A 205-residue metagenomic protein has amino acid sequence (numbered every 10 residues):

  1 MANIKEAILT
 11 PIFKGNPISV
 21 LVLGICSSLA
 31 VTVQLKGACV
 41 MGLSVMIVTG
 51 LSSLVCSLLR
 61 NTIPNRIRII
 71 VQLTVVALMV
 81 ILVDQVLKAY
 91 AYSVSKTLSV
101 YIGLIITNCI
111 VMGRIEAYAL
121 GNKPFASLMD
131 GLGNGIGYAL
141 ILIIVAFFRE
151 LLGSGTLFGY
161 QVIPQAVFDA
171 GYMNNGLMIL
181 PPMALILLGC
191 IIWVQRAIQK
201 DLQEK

Functional and structural regions predicted by a protein language model:
E6, L128-K205: C-terminal transmembrane helix-loop-helix hairpin of multi-pass membrane proteins
I8-I18: N-terminal membrane topogenic signal
T10, S57-N61, A126-N134: Short amphipathic alpha-helical coupling elements at transmembrane boundaries
L23-L29, V45-G50, A77-D84, I106-I110 (+2 more regions): Hydrophobic core segments of alpha-helical transmembrane domains in multi-pass membrane transport and ion-translocation
L35-L51, V71, S95-I106: Structural signature of hydrophobic alpha-helical transmembrane segments
S52-N65, M112-N122, R196: C-terminal ends of transmembrane helices
I63-V76, T97-G103, D130: Cytoplasmic-side transmembrane-helix entry/capping segments in multi-pass membrane proteins
L82-T97: Transmembrane alpha-helix boundary signature
